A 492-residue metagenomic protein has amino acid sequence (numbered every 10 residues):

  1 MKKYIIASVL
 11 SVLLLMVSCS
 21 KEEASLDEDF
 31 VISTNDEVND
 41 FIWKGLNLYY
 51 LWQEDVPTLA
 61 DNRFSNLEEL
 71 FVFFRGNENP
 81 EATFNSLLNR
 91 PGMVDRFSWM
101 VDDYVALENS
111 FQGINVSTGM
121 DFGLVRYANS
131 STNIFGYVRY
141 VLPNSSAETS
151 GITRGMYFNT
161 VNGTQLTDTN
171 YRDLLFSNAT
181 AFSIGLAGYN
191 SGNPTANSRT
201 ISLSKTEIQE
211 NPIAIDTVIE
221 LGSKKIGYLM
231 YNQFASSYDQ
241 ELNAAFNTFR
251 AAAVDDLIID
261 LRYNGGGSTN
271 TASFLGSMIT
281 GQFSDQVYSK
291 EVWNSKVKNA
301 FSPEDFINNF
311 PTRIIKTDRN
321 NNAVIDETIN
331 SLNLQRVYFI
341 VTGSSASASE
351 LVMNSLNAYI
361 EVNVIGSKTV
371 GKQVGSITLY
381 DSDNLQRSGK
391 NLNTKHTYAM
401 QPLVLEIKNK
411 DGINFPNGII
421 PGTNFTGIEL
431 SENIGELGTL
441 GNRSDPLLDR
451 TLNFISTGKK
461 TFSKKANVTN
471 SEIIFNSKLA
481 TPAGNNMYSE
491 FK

Functional and structural regions predicted by a protein language model:
M1-Y4: Positively charged n-region of N-terminal signal peptides that target proteins for export
A7, D256-I259: A structural preference for short, pocket-lining loop segments at secondary-structure junctions
S11-V12: Repetitive helical segments and hydrophobic/amphipathic motifs
L15-S18: C-terminal motif of bacterial Sec signal peptides marking the signal peptidase cleavage site
S20-D256, G265, T271, M278-G281 (+3 more regions): Flexible, low-complexity junctional segments that flank or bridge functional domains
Q233-F249, V254-D256, G265-K492: C-terminal "post-core" interaction segments
R262: Conserved Walker B
